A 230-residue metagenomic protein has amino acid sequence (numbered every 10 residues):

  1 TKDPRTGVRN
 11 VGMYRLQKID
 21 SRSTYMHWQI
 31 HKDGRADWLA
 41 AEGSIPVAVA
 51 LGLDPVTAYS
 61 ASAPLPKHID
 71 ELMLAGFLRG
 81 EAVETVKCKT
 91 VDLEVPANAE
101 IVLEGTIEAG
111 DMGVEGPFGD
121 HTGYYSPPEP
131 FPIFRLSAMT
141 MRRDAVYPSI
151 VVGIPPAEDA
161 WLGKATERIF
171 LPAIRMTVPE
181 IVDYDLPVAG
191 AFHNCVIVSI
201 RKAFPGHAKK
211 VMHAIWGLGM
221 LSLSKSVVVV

Functional and structural regions predicted by a protein language model:
T1-A50: Internal mixed beta-strand/loop scaffold within catalytic domains of large alpha/beta enzymes
D54-V230: Charged, compositionally biased interaction regions
